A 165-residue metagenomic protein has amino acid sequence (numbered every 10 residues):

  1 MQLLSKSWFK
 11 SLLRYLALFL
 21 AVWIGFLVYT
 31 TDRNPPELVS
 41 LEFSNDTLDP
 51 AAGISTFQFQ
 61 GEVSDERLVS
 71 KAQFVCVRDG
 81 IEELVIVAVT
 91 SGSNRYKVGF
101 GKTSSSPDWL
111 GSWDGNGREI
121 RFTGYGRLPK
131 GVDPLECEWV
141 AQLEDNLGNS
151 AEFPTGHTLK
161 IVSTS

Functional and structural regions predicted by a protein language model:
L12-L27: Hydrophobic membrane-insertion alpha-helices, especially the h-region of bacterial N-terminal signal peptides
G25-G53, F57, V162-S165: Short, compositionally biased P/S/T/A/G/V-rich stretches that sit at domain boundaries
D49-G53, V63-K71, V132-D133, A151: A short beta-turn/strand-edge loop motif at beta-sheet boundaries
F59-R67, R78, D145: Extracellular acidic, Ser/Thr/Pro-rich low-complexity tracts
Y96-R127: Aromatic sugar-binding surface patches on proteins that engage polysaccharides or sugar-phosphate polymers
L128-E138: Short glycine/proline/serine/threonine-rich loop/turn segments at secondary-structure transition edges
A141-L143: Hydrophobic/tyrosine-rich beta-strand signature of extracellular beta-sandwich/beta-rich modules, prominently
N149-S165: Short beta-strand elements
